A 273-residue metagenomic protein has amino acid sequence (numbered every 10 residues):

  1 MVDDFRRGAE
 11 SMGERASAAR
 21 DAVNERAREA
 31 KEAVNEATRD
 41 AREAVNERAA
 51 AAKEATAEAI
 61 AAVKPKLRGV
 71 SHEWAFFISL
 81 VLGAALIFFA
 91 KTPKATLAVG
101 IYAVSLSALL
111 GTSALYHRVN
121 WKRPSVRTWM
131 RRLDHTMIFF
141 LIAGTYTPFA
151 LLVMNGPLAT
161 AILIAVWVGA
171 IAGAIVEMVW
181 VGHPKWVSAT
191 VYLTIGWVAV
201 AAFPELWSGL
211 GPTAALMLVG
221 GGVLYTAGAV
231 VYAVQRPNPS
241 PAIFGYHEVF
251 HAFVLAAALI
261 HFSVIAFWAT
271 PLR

Functional and structural regions predicted by a protein language model:
M1-R273: Multi-pass alpha-helical transmembrane bundles in non-GPCR membrane proteins that perform intramembrane catalysis
